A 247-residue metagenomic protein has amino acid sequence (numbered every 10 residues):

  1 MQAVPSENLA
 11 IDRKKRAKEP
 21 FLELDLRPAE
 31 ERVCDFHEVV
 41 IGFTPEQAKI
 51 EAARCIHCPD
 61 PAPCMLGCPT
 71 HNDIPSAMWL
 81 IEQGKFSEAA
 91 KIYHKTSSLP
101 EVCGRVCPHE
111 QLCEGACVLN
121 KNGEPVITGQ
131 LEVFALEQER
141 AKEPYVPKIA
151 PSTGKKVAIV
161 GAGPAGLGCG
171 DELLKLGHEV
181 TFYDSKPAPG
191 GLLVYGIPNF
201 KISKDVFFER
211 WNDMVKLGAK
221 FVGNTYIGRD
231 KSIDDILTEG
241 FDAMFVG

Functional and structural regions predicted by a protein language model:
M1-K156, K204, L237, F241 (+1 more regions): Ferredoxin-type iron-sulfur electron-transfer modules and their immediate structural context
S98, G163-P164, A188: Residue-level detector of alpha-helix initiation sites
V126, G196-G223: N-terminal glycine-rich dinucleotide-binding loop that anchors FAD/FMN and/or NAD(P) in oxidoreductases
K155-T181: N-terminal Rossmann-like FAD-binding beta1-loop-alpha1 element of flavoenzymes
H178-V194: Glycine-rich FAD pyrophosphate-binding loop
V222-E239: A conserved short coil-to-beta-strand element within the FAD-binding core of flavoproteins
